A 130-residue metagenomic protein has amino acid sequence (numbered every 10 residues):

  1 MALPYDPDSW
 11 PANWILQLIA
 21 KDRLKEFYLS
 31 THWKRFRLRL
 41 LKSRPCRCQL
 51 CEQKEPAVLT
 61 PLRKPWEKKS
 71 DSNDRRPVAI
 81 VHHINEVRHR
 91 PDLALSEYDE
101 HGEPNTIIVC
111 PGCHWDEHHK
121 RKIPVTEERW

Functional and structural regions predicted by a protein language model:
M1-R35, R39, E52-P77, I123-W130: A boundary/linker detector
S30-T31, F36, R44, V87-R90 (+1 more regions): Surface-exposed loop/turn and secondary-structure junction residues enriched for glycine/proline
R35-R44, D99-E103: Short, flexible, mixed-charge glycine/proline-rich loop motifs that serve as phosphate/nucleic-acid-contacting
C48, P91-C113: Short beta-strand-alpha-helix junction that forms the catalytic/metal-binding core of metal-dependent nuclease domains
C48-L50, A79-H89: Histidine-centered catalytic micro-motifs used for acid/base chemistry in nuclease and nucleotide-processing active
Q53-A57, E103-E128: Short Cys/His-centered divalent metal-binding micro-motifs
V78-A79, I107: Hydrophobic "anchor" residues on beta-strands that sit immediately upstream of conserved functional sites
R88-P91, E117-H119: Activation segment
